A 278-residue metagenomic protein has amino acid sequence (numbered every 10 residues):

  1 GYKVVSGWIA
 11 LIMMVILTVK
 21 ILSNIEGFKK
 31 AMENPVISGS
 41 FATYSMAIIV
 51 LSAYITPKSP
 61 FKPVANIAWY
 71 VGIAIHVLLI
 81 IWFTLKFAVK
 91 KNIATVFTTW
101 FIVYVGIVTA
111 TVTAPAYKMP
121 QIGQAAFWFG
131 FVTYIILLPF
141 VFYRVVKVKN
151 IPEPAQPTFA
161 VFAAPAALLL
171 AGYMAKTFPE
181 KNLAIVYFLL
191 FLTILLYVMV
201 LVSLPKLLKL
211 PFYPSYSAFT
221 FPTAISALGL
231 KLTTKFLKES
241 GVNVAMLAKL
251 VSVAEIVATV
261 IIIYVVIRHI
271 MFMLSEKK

Functional and structural regions predicted by a protein language model:
Y2-V15, K62-V77, Q121-I136, L183-I194 (+1 more regions): Structural signature of hydrophobic alpha-helical transmembrane segments
K3-S6, E26-A53, W69-G72, L85-V112 (+6 more regions): Juxtamembrane helix-loop boundaries in multi-pass membrane proteins
I12-F28, G72-V89, V108, F131-V146 (+2 more regions): Hydrophobic, membrane-facing alpha-helical anchors
I12-K20, V141-R144, P165-E180, A184-K278: C-terminal transmembrane-bundle signature of multipass membrane proteins, characterized by strong activation on
N24, F61, M119, N243-V244 (+1 more regions): Short, solvent-exposed helix-helix connector turns and helix-capping sites enriched in acidic/polar residues
A47, P60-P63, G106, F131 (+3 more regions): General structural feature for long, well-ordered alpha-helical segments within catalytic domains of soluble enzymes
S52-P57, T111-K118, A171-P179, V202-S203: Hydrophobic alpha-helical transmembrane segments
K58, A116-A125, V145, K149 (+1 more regions): Inter-helical turn/loop segments and adjacent helix faces that build the functional surface of alpha-helical bundle
